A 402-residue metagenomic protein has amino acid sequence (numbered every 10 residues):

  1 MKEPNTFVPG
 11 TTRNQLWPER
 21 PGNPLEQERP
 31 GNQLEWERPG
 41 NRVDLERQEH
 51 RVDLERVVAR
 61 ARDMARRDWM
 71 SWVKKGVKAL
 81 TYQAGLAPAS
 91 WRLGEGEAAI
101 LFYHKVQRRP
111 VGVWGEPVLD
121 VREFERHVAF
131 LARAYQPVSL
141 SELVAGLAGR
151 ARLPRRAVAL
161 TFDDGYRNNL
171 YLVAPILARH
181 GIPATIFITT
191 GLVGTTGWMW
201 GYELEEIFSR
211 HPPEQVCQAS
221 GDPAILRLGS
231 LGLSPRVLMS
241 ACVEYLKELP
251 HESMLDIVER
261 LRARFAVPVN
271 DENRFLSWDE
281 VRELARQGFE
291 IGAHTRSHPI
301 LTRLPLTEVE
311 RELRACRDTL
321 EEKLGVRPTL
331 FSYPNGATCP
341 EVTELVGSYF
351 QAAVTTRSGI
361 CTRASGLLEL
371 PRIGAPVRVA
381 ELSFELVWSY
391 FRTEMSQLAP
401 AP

Functional and structural regions predicted by a protein language model:
V8-G10, W17-G22, E26-G31, E35-G40 (+2 more regions): Acidic, glycine-centered low-complexity repeats within long intrinsically disordered regions
D53, V57-T161, N168, M199-G221 (+4 more regions): C-terminal active-site subregion of NodB/CE4 polysaccharide deacetylases
E95, A132, I176-H180, L276-A293 (+1 more regions): Acidic (Asp/Glu)-rich catalytic clusters
A99, Y103-P110, R122, H180 (+5 more regions): Catalytic domains that recognize anionic headgroups
H104, H294, H298: Histidine-centered divalent metal-coordination motifs
L153, Y166, Y171-F187, A241-V267 (+2 more regions): CE4/NodB-like, metal-dependent polysaccharide N-deacetylase domain that modifies extracellular/periplasmic N-acetylated
T190-V193: Short beta-alpha junction loops
E203-F275: Extended substrate/RNA-proximal surfaces in nucleic-acid metabolism proteins
